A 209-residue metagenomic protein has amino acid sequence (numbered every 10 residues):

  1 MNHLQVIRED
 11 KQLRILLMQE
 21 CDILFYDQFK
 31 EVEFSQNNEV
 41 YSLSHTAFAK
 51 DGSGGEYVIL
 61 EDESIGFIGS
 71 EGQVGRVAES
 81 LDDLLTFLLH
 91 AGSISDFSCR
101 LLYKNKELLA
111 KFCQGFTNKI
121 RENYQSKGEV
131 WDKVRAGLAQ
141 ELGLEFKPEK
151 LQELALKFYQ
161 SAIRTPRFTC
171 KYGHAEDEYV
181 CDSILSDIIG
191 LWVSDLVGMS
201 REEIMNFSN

Functional and structural regions predicted by a protein language model:
M1-G72, C99-K104, F116-N209: A surface-exposed partner-binding patch
E71-E107: Compact, glycine/acidic-enriched structural inserts
K111-C113: Eukaryote-specific, cytoplasm-facing alpha-helical/coiled-coil scaffolding segments in long proteins
